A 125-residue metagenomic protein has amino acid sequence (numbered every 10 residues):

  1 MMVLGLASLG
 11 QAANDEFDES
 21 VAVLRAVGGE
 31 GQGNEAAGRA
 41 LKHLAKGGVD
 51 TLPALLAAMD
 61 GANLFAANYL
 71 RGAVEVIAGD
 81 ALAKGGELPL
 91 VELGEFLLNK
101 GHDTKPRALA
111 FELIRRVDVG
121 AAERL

Functional and structural regions predicted by a protein language model:
M1-S8: Bacterial N-terminal signal peptides
L9-A13: Basic/polar N-terminal segments that are highly enriched at the extreme N-terminus, encompassing both cleavable
N14-V27, G48-D60, L82-L98, V119-L125: Amphipathic alpha-helical scaffolding segments comprising HEAT/armadillo-like alpha-solenoid repeats
A26-E35, D60-F65, L98-K105: Short coil turns that connect the paired helices of HEAT/ARM alpha-solenoid repeats
E35-G47, A67-K84, E95, K105-V119 (+1 more regions): Structural detector for internal amphipathic alpha-helices that build alpha-solenoid repeat scaffolds
A54-G72: Short, charged early-sequence alpha-helical segments and their helix-coil boundaries
